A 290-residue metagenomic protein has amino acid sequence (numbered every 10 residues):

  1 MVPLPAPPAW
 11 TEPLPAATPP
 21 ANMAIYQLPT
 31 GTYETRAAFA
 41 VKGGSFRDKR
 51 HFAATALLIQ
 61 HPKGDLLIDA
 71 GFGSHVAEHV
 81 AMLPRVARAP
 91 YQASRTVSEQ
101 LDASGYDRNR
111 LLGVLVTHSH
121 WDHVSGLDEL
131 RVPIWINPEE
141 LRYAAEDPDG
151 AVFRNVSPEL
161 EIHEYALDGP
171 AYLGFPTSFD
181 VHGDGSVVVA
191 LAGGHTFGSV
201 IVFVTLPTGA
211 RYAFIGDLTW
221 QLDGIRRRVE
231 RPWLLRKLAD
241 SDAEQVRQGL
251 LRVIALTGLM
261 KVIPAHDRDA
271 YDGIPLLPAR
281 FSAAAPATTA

Functional and structural regions predicted by a protein language model:
M1-R95, A210-G216, G258-K261: Metallo-beta-lactamase
E12-L14, Q92-R110, N137-L191, L238-L259: Metallo-beta-lactamase
Q27, G44, A56-Q60, L66 (+1 more regions): Core dinuclear metal-dependent hydrolase active-site scaffold
T30-G31, A70-F72, S119, G194-T196 (+2 more regions): Active-site metal-binding loops of divalent metal-dependent hydrolases
E78-W135: Active-site metal-binding motif and surrounding structural segment of the metallo-beta-lactamase
A87-D102, T208-A290: Cap/insert and terminal regions of metallo-dependent hydrolase folds
S119-S125, Y143, T196-V200, W220-D223 (+1 more regions): Active-site environment of divalent metal-dependent phosphoester hydrolases
